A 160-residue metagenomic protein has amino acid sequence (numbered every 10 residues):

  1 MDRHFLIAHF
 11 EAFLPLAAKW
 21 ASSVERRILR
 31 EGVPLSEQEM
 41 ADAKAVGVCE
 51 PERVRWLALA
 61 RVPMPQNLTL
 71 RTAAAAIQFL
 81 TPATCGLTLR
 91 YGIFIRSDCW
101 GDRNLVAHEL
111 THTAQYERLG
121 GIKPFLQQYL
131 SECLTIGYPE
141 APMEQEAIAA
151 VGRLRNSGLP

Functional and structural regions predicted by a protein language model:
L6-E52, A58-A60, T69-T88, F94-W100 (+1 more regions): Metalloprotease/metallohydrolase-associated module, dominated by Zn2+-dependent proteases
C99-Q115: Short alpha-helix carrying the canonical HExxH Zn2+-binding catalytic motif
